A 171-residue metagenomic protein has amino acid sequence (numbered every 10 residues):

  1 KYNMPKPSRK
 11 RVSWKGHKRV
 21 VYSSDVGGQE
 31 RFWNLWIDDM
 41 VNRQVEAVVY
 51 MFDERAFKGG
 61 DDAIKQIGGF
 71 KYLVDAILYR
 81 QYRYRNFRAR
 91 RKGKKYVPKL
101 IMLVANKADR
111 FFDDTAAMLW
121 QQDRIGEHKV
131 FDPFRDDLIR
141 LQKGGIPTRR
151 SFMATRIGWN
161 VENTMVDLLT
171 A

Functional and structural regions predicted by a protein language model:
K1-V21, R31-W33: Switch I (effector-binding) loop of TRAFAC-class P-loop GTPase G-domains
R19-G28, R149-F152: Active-site-proximal beta-strand elements of phosphoester/diester hydrolases
V26-G27, E54-R55, A108: Conserved Walker B
E30, K58, F111: Catalytic P-loop NTPase motifs of RecA-like helicase/translocase cores
W33-R80: Inter-motif core of Ras-like GTPase G domains
A47-Y50, Q81-D109, I139-F152: Conserved beta-strand/loop subsegment of P-loop NTPase cores
A63-R88, L119-L138: Well-ordered, non-membrane alpha-helical segments in soluble/globular domains
A108-A171: Canonical P-loop GTPase G-domain recognition
